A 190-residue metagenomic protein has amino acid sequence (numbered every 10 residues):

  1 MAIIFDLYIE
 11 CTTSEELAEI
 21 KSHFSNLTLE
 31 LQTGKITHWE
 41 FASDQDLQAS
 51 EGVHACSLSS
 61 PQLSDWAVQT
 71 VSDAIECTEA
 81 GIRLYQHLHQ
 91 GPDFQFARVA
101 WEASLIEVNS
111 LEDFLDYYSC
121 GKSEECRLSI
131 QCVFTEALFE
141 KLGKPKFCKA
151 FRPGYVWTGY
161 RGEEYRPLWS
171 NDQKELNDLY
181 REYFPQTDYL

Functional and structural regions predicted by a protein language model:
M1-T33, P185-L190: Short, extreme N-terminal segment that most often corresponds to the first beta-strand
A2-E10, C56, S60, S64-Q69 (+1 more regions): Short, hydrophobic/proline-enriched secondary-structure or compact coil segments at domain edges
T13, A67-T70, A74-C77, L128-Q131 (+1 more regions): Intrinsic-disorder-associated interaction segments
E15-E19, L63-W66, I106-N109: Short, surface-exposed beta-strand/loop "edge" segments at domain boundaries and coil↔beta transitions
I20-F24, T70-H87: Well-ordered, non-membrane alpha-helical segments in soluble/globular domains
L27-I75: Short, intrinsically disordered low-complexity segments
Y85-L190: Acidic, proline/glycine-rich low-complexity IDRs
